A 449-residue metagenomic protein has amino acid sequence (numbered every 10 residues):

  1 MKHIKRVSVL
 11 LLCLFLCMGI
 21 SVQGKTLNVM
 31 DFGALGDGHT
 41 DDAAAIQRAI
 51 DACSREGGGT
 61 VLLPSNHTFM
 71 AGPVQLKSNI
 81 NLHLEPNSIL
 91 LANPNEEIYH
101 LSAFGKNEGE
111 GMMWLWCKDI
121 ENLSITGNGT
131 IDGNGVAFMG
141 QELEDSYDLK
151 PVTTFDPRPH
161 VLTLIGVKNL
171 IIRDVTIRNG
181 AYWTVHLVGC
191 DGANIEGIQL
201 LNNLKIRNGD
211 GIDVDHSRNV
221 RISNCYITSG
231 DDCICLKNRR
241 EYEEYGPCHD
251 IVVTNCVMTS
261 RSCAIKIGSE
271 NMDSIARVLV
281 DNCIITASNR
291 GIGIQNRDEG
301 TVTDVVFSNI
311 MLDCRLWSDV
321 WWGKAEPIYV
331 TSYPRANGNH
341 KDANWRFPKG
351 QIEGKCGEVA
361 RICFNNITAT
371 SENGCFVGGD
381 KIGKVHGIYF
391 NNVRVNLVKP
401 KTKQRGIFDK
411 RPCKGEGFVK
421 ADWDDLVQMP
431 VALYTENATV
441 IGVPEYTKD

Functional and structural regions predicted by a protein language model:
M1-R6: Positively charged n-region of N-terminal signal peptides that target proteins for export
V7-S8, S223: Small/flexible residues
S8-G19: Bacterial N-terminal signal peptides
I20-D449: Extracellular/periplasmic carbohydrate-active domains that bind, remodel, or depolymerize complex polysaccharides
